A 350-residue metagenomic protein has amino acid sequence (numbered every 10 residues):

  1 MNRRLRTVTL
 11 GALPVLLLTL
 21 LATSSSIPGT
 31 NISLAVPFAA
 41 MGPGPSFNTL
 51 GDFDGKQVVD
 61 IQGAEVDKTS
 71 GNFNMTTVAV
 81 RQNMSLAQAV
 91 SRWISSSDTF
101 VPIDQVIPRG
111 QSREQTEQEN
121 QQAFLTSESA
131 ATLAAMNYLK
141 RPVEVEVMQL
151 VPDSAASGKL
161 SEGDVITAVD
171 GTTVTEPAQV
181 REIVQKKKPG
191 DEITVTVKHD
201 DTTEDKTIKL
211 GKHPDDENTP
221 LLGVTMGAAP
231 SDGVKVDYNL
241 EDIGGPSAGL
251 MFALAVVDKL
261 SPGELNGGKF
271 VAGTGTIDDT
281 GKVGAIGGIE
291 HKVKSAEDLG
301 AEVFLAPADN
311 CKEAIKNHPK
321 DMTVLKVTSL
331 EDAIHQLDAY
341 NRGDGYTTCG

Functional and structural regions predicted by a protein language model:
R6-S26: Hydrophobic membrane-insertion alpha-helices, especially the h-region of bacterial N-terminal signal peptides
L34, G63-A64, P177-V184, T194 (+2 more regions): Short beta-alpha junctions and helix-cap segments that line functional grooves
L34-D67, F73-R81, S96-V151, K209-G273: PDZ/PDZ-like peptide-tail recognition elements
M136, A156, G163-I166, V195 (+5 more regions): Terminal peptide-recognition signature
A156-Q179, V293-A306: Conserved PDZ fold ligand-binding element
E182-M226, K316-N341, G345-G350: PDZ-domain C-terminal substructure recognizer with occasional recognition of PDZ-binding tails
K259, D279-F304: Glycine- and Gly-Pro-enriched alpha-helical subdomains that act as flexible, kink-prone "lid/hinge" or packing modules
A306-N317: Short, glycine/polar-rich helix-capping loops at beta-to-alpha or helix-loop-helix junctions that flank or form
